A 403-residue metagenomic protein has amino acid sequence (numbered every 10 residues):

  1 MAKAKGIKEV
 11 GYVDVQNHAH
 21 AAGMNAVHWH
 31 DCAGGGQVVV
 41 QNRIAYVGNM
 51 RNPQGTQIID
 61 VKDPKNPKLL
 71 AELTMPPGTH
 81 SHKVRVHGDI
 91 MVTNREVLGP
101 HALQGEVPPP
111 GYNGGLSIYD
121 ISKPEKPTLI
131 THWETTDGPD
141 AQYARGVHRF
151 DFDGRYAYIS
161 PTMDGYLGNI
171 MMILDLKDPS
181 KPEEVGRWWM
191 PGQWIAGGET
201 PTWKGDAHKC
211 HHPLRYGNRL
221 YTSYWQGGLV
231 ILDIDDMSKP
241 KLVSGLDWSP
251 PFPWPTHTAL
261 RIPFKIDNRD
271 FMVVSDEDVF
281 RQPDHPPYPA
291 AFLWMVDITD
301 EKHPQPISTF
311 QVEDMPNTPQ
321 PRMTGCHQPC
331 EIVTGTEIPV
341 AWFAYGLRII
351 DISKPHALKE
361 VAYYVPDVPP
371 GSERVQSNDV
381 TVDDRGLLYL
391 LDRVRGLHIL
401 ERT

Functional and structural regions predicted by a protein language model:
M1-T403: Feature marking well-ordered beta-strand scaffolds used for ligand recognition
